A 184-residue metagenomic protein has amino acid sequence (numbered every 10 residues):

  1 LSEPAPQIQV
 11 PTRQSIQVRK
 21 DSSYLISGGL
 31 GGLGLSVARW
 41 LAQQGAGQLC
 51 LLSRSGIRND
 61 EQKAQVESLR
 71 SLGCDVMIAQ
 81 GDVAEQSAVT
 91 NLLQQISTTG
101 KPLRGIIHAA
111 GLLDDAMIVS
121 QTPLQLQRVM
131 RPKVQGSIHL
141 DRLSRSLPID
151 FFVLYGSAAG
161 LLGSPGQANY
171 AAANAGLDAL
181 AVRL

Functional and structural regions predicted by a protein language model:
L1-I8, T12-L184: 4′-phosphopantetheine-dependent carrier domains
